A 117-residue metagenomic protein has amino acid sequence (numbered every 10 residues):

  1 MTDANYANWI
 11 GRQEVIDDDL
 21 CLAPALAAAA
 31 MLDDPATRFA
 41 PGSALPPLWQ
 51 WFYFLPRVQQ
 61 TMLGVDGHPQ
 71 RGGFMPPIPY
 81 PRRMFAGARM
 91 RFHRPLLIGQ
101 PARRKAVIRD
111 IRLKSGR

Functional and structural regions predicted by a protein language model:
M1-P101: Hydrophobic, proline/glycine-rich low-complexity stretches
P95-Q100, D110-R117: Single-stranded nucleic-acid-binding OB-fold domains
A106-I108: Conserved hydrophobic positions within beta-strands
